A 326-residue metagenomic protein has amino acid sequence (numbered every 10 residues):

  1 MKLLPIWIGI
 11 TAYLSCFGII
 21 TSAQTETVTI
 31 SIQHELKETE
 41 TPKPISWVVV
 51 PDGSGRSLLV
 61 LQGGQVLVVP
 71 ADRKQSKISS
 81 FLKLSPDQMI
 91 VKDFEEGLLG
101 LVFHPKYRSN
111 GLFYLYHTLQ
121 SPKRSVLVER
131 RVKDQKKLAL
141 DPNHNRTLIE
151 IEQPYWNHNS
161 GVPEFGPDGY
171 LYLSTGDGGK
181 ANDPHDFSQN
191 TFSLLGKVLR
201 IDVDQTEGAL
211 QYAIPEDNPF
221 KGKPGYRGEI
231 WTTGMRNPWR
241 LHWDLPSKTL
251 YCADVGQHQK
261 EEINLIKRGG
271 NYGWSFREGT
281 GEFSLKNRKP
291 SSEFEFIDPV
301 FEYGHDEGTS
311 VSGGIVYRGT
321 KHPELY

Functional and structural regions predicted by a protein language model:
M1-K2: N-terminal secretory signal peptides that target proteins for export/translocation
P5-G18: Bacterial N-terminal signal peptides
P5-I8, I151, P224, Y303-G304: Generic hydrophobic-segment detector
A23-N182, R240-G256, E307-Y326: Acidic, Gly/Ser/Thr-rich repeat motifs that build Ca2+-stabilized beta-propeller blades
D52, V60-G63, E96-L98, K106 (+1 more regions): Beta-propeller domain segments
